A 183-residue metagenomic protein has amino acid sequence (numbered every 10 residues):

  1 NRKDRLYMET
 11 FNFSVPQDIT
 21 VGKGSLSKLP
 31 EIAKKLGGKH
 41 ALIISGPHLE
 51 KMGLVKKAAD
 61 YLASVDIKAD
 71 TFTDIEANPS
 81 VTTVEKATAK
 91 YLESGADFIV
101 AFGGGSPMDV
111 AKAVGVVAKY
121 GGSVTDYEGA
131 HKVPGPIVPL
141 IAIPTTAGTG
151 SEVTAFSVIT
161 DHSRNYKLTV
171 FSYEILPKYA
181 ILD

Functional and structural regions predicted by a protein language model:
K3-L36: N-terminal amphipathic/basic leader segments beginning at the initiator methionine
S27, E31, K119-D183: A glycine/threonine-rich phosphate-anchoring loop and its flanking beta-alpha core in nucleotide/phosphate-binding
S27-L42, D60-V65, E93: Glycine-rich phosphate/diphosphate-binding loops that line cofactor/substrate pockets in enzymes
G38-H40, A96, V138, P177: Local beta-strand N-terminus motif with an aromatic residue
L42-I43, F98-V100, I141: Conserved beta-strand elements of the Class I
S45-G46, D74, I143-T145: Cofactor-binding loop segments of dinucleotide-utilizing enzymes, especially the Rossmann-like FAD- and NAD(P)+-binding
E50-G122: N-terminal small/polar loop signature for handling phosphorylated ligands or for N-terminal nucleophile
